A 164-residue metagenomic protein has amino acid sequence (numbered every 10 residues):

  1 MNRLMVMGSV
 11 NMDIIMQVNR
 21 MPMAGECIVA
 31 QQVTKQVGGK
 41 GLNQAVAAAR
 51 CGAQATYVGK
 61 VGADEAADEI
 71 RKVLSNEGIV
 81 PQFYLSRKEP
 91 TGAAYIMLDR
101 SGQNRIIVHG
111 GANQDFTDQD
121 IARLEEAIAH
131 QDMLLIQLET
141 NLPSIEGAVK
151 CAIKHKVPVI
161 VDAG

Functional and structural regions predicted by a protein language model:
M1-K60, E65-E69, N76: Glycine-rich phosphate/adenosyl-contacting loop at the front of the ribokinase-like
M1-V10, K60, K72-S86, L98-G164: Ribokinase/PfkB-type carbohydrate-kinase core domain
I14-M21, K40, A94-M97, D118-I121 (+1 more regions): N-proximal short alpha-helices
Q31, G38, G92, I136 (+1 more regions): Thr-Gly-centered strand-to-loop micro-motif
V46, A93-M97, R105: Short beta-strand scaffold segments in enzyme catalytic cores
A49, R87-E89: A generic structural signal for short, solvent-exposed coil/turn residues that cap or connect secondary-structure
A67, G92, L142-E146: Short, well-ordered alpha-helical microsegments
